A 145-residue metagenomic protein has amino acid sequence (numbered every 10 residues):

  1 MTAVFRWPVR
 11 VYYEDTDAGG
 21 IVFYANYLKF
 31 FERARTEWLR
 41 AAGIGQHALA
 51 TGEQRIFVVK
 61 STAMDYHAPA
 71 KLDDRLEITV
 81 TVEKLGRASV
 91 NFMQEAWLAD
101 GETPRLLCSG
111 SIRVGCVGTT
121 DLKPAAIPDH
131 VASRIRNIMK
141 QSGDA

Functional and structural regions predicted by a protein language model:
M1-E37: Catalytic strand-loop segment that frames the active site of acyl-thioester-processing enzymes
A3, W7, K71-L72, E83-A145: HotDog/MaoC-like acyl-thioester-processing domains
V9-Y13, Y66, C116: Hydrophobic residues in beta-strands and at strand termini
E14-D15, W38, T81, V117: Short, flexible coil/turn micro-motifs enriched in small/turn-prone residues
Y27-F30, V58, R113: Residue-level recognition of specific faces of alpha-helices
W38-N91, L107-S109: Hydrophobic beta-strand-centered segment that forms part of the acyl-chain substrate-binding groove
